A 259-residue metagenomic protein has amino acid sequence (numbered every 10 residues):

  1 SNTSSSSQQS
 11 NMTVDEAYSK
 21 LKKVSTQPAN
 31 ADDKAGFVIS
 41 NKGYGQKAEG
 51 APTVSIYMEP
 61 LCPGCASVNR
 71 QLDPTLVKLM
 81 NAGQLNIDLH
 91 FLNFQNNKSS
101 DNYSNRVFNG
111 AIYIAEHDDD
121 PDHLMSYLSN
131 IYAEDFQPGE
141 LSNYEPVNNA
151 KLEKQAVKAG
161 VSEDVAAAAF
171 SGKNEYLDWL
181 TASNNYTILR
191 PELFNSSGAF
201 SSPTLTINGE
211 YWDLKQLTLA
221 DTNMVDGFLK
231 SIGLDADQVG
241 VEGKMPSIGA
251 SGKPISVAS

Functional and structural regions predicted by a protein language model:
S1-A17, Y113-G139, Y176-A182: Solvent-exposed, charged interface segments at domain starts and junctions
S1-S99, S231-S259: Extracytoplasmic thiol/disulfide redox context detector
N2, V157-S259: C-terminal cap of thioredoxin/glutaredoxin-like
Y44-G45, H117-D120, R190-S197: Alpha-helix termini
M58-P60, F91-N93, R106, F170 (+1 more regions): A mature extracytoplasmic/lumenal domain signature
A66-N149: Structural alpha/beta surface segment adjacent to cysteine/selenocysteine redox centers across thiol/disulfide enzymes
V77, E153, D226: Short glycine-/small-residue-rich flexible loop motifs, especially phosphate/cofactor-binding loops
D119, H123, D135-T181: A charged, solvent-exposed segment within the mature domains of Sec-exported extracytoplasmic proteins
